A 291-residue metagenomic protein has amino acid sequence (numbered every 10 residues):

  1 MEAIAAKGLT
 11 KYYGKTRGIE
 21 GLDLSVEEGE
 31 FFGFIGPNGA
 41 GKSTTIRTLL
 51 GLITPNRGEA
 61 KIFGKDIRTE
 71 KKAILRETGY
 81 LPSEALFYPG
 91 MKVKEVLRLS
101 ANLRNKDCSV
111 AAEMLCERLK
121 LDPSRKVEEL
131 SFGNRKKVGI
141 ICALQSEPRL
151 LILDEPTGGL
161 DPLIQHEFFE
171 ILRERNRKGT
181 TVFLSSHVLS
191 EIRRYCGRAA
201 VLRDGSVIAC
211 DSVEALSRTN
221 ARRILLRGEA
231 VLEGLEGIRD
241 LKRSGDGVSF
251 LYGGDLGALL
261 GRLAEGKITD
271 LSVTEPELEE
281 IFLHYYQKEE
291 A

Functional and structural regions predicted by a protein language model:
G58-T69, A73-I74: Conserved ABC transporter NBD signature motif
S109-E129: Conserved ABC nucleotide-binding domain
I140: Hydrophobic anchor residue at the start of the ABC signature
Q145-R149: A short, proline-enriched helix->beta-strand linker immediately N-terminal to the Walker B motif in ABC-type P-loop
L151-E155, L160: Catalytic Walker B motif of ABC-type/P-loop ATPase nucleotide-binding domains
F168-G253: ABC transporter nucleotide-binding domain
A221-A291: Short, charged/small-residue-rich alpha-helical element at the C-terminal edge of ABC transporter nucleotide-binding
